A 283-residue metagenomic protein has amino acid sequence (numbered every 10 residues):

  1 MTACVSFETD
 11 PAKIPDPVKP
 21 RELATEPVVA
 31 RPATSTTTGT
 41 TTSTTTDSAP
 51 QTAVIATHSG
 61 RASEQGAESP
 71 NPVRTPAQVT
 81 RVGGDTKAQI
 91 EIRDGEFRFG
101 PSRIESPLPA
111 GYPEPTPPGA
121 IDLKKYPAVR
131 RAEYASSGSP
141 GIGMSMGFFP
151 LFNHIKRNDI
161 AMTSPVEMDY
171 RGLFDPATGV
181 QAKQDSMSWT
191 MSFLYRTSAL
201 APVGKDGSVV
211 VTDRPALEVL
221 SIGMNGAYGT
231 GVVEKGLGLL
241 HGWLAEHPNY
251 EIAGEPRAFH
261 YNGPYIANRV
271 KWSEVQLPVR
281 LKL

Functional and structural regions predicted by a protein language model:
T2-L283: A solvent-exposed interaction/effector surface
